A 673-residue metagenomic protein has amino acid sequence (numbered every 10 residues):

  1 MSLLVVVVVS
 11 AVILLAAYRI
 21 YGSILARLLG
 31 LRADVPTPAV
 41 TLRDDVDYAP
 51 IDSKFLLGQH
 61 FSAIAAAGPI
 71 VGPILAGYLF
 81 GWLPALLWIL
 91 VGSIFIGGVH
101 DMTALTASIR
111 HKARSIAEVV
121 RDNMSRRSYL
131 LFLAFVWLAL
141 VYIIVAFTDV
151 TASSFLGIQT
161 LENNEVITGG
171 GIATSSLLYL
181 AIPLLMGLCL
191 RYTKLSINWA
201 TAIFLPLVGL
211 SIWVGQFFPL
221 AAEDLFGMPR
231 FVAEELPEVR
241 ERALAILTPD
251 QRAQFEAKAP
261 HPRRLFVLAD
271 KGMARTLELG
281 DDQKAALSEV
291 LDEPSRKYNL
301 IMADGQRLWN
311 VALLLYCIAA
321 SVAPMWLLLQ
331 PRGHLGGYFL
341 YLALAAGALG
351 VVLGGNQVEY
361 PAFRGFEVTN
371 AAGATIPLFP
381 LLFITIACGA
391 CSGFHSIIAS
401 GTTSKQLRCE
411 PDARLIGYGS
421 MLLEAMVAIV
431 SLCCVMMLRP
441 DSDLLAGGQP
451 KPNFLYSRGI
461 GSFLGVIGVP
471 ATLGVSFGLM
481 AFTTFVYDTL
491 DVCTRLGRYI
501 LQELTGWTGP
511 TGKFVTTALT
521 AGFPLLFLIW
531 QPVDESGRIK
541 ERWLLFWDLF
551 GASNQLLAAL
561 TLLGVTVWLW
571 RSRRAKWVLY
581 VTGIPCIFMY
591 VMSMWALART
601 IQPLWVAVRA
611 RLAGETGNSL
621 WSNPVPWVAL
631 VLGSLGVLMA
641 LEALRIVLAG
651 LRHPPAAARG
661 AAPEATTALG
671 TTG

Functional and structural regions predicted by a protein language model:
M1-R230, E289, R296, I301-G673: The structured alpha-helical core of multi-pass membrane proteins
M228-L300: Charge-rich (acidic/polar
